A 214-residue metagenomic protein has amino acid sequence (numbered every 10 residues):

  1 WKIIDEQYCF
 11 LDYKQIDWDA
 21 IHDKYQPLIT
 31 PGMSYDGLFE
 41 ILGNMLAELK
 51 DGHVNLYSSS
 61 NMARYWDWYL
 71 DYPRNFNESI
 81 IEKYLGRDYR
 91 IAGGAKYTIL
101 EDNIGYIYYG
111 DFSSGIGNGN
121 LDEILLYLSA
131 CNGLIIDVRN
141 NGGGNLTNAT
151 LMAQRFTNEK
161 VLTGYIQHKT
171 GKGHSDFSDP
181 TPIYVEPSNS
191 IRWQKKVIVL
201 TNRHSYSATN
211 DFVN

Functional and structural regions predicted by a protein language model:
W1-V185, K196: Flexible, low-complexity junctional segments that flank or bridge functional domains
L146, I191, Y206-N210: Alpha-helix initiation and capping sites
Y184-N189, N202: Penicillin-binding protein/beta-lactamase superfamily catalytic region
S188-I198: Short, conserved helix/loop micro-motifs enriched in His/Cys and acidic residues
K196, L200-N214: Extended C-terminal subregions enriched in glycine
